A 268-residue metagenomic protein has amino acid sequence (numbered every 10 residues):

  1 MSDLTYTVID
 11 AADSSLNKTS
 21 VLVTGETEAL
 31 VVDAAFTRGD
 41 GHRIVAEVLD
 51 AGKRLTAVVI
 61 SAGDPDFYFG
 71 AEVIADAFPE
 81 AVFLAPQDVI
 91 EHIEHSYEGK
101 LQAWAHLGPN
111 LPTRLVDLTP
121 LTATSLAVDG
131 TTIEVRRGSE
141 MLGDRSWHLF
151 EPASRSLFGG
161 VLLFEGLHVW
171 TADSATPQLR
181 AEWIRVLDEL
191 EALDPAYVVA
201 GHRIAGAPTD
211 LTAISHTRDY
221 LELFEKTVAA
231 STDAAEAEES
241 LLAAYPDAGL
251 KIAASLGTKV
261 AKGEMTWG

Functional and structural regions predicted by a protein language model:
M1-T5, M265-G268: Basic/polar N-terminal segments that are highly enriched at the extreme N-terminus, encompassing both cleavable
S2-D50, H148-G160: Conserved beta-strand hairpin/beta-sheet module of binuclear metal-dependent hydrolase folds, prominently
S2-V8, A123, G130-E134: Short, hydrophobic/aromatic-rich segments at coil-to-beta transitions
V23, D33, V48, A62 (+6 more regions): Divalent metal-coordination and catalytic microenvironments
V32-A35, T56-D64, L84-Q87, L157-G160 (+1 more regions): Active-site neighborhood of phospho(di)ester-bond hydrolases with catalytic His/Asp-centered motifs
F36-T37, T132, S139-M141, R145-S215 (+2 more regions): Metallo-beta-lactamase
L49-A127: Active-site HxH/HxHxD metal-binding segment of metal-dependent hydrolases
A192-Y197, A205-G268: Accessory terminal helices/loops
